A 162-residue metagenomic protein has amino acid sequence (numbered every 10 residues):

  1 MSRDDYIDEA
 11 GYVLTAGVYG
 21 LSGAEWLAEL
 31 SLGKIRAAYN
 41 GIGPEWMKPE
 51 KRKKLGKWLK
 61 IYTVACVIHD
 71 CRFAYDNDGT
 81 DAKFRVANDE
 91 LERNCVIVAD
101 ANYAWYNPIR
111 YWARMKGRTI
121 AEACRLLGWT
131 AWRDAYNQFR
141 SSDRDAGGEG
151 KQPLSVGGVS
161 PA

Functional and structural regions predicted by a protein language model:
M1-A162: Extended terminal accessory/targeting regions
